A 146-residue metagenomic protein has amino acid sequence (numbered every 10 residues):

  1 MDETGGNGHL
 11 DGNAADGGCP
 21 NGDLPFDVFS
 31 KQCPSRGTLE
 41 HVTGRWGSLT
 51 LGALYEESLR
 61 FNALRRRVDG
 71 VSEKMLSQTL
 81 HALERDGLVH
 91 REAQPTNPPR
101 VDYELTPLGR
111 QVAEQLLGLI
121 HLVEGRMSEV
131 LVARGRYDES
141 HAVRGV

Functional and structural regions predicted by a protein language model:
D2-E3, H41: Active-site-adjacent scaffolding segments
E3-G22, P107, Q111-V146: Amphipathic alpha-helical dimerization/coiled-coil segments that flank or bridge DNA-binding/regulatory modules
L24-M75, D102: N-terminal helix-turn-helix DNA-binding core of bacterial DNA-binding proteins
R65, A93, L116: Short, flexible helix/strand-to-coil boundary loops that buttress conserved ligand/catalytic motifs in alpha/beta
L76, L80-L83: Basic amphipathic alpha-helical segments that dock to polyanions
E84-E104: Beta-hairpin "wing" of winged helix-turn-helix
